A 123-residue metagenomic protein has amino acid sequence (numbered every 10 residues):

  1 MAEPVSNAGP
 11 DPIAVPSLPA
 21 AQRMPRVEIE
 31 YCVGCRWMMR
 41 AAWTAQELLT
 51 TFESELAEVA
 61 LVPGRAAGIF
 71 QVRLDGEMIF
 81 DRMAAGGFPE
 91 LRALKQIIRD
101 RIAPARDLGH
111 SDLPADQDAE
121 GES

Functional and structural regions predicted by a protein language model:
A2-S123: Domain-level signature for proteins that mediate thiol-based redox and metal-cofactor handling
